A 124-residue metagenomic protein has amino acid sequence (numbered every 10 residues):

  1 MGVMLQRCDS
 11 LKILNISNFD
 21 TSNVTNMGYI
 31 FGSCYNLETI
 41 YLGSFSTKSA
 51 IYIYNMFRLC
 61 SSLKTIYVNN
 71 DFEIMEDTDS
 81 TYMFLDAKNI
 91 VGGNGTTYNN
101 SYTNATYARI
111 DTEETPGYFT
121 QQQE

Functional and structural regions predicted by a protein language model:
G2-V3, G28-Y29, Y54-N55, T81-Y82: Register-specific detector for alpha-helical tandem repeat solenoids, activating on a conserved position within each
D9-T25, Y35-I51, S61-D77, N89-Y107: Structural signature of tandem-repeat unit edges
S80-M83, F119-Q121: Polar, enzyme-active/binding microenvironments
A108-E124: A recurrent domain-boundary module in secreted/ectodomain proteins
